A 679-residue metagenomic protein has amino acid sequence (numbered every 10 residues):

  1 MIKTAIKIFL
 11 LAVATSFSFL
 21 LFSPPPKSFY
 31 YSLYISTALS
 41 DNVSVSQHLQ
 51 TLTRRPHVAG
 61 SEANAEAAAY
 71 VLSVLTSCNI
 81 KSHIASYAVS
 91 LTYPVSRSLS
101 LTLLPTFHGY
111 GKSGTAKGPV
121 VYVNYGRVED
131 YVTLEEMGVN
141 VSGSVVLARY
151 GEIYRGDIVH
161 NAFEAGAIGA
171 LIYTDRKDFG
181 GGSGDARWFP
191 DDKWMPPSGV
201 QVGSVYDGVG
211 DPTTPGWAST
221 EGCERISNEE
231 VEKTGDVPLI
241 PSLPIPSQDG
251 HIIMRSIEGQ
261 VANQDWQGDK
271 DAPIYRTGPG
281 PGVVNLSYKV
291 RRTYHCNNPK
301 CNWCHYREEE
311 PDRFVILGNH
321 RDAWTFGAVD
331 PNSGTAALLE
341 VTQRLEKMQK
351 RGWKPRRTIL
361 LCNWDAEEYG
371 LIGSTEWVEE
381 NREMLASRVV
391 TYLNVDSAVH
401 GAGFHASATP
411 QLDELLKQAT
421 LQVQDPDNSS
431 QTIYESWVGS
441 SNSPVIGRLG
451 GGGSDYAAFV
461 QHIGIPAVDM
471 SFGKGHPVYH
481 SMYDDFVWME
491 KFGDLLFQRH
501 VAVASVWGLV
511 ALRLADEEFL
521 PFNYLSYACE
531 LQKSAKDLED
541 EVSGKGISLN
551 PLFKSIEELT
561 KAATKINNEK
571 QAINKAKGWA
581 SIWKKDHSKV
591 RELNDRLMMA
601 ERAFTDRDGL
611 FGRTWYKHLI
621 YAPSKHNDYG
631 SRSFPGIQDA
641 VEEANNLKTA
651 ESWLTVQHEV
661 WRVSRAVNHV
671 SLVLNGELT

Functional and structural regions predicted by a protein language model:
P24-Y34, A38, Q50-V145, Y150-E152 (+4 more regions): Noncatalytic luminal/extracellular "stalk/propeptide" segments of secretory-pathway proteins
S32-L39, T53-E62, T106-G111, Y122 (+9 more regions): Second-shell loop/turn segments in exported
H48-T51, I84, V120-V123, V145-R149 (+12 more regions): Structural recognition of the beta-strand scaffold that forms the well-ordered cores of secreted hydrolase catalytic
L101-T133, D207-A328, Q343, M348-R351: Soluble metallo-hydrolase cores and metallopeptidase-like ectodomains found primarily in the secretory/periplasmic
K193-V261, D312, W364-E490, L496-H500 (+2 more regions): Metal-dependent peptidase/peptidase-like ectodomains
L317-L371, E376, W507: Alpha-helical metal-binding/catalytic segments enriched in His/Glu/Asp
L360, H476-S534, N645-T679: His/Asp/Glu-rich mid-to-C-terminal helical/loop segments that flank catalytic regions of hydrolases
D586, V590-T679: C-terminal amphipathic alpha-helical interaction region
